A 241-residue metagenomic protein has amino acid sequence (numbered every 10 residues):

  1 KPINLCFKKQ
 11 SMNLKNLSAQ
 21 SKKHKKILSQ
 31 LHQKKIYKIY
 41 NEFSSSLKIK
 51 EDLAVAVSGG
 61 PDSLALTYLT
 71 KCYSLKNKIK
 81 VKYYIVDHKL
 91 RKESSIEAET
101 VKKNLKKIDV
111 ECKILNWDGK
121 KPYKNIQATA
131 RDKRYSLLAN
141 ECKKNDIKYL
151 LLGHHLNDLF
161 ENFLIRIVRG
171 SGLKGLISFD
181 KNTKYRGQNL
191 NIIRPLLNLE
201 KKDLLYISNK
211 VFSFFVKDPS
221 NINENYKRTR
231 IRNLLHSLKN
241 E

Functional and structural regions predicted by a protein language model:
N13-L234: Core alpha/beta nucleotide-donor-binding catalytic domains of modification enzymes
N240-E241: An accessory alpha-helical subdomain
